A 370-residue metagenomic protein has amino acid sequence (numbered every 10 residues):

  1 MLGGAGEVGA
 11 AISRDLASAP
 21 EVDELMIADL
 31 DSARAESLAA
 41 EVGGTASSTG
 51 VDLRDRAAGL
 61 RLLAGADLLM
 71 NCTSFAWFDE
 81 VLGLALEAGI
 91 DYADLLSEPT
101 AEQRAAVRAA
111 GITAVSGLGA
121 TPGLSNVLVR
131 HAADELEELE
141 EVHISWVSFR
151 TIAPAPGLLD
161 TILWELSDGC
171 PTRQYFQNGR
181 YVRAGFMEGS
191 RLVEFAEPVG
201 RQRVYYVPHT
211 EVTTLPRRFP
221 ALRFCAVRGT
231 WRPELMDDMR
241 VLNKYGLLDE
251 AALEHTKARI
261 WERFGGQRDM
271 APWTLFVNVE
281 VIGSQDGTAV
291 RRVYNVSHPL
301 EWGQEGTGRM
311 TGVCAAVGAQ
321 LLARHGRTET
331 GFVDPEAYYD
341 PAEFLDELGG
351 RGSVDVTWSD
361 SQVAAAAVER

Functional and structural regions predicted by a protein language model:
M1-D15: N-terminal Rossmann NAD(P)H-binding glycine-rich loop of SDR-like oxidoreductase domains
I27, S48-G50: Conserved residues in the N-terminal Rossmann fold of short-chain dehydrogenase/reductase
L30-R34: Helix N-cap at the beta1-alpha1 junction of Rossmann-like dinucleotide-binding domains, i.e., the first residues
G50-A66, W77: Conserved Rossmann-fold cofactor-binding substructure of NAD(P)-dependent oxidoreductases
L63-C72, Y92-D94: N-terminal Rossmann-like NAD(P) cofactor-binding module of classical short-chain dehydrogenase/reductase
L68-A85, P99-T100: Beta-loop-alpha module in the N-terminal Rossmann-like domain of NAD(P)-dependent dehydrogenases, especially those
L95-S116: Rossmann-fold NAD(P)-binding glycine/threonine-rich loop
E135-R370: C-terminal catalytic/substrate-binding lobe primarily of soluble NAD(P)-dependent oxidoreductases
